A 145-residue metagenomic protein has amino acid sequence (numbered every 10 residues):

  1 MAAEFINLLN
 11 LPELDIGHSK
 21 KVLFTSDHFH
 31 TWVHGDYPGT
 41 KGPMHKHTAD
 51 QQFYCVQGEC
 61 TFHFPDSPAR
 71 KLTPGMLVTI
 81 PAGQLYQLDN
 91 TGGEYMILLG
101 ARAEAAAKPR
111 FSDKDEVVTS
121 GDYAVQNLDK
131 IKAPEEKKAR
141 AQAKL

Functional and structural regions predicted by a protein language model:
M1-V33, P43, D113-L145: A short, N-terminal "cap"/entry segment at the start of jelly-roll beta-barrel domains of the cupin/DSBH fold
V22-L23, V33-H34, K41-H47, F64 (+2 more regions): Short histidine-centered beta-strand/loop micro-motifs that create catalytic or ligand/metal-coordination sites
D27-H28, S67, G93-E94: Short strand-connecting beta-turns/loops that link adjacent beta-strands
G35-Y37, K46-F62, A101: Short, conserved beta-strand element in jelly-roll/cupin
Q52, T79, G93-F111: A short hydrophobic beta-strand segment most commonly corresponding to one strand of the jelly-roll/cupin
T61, A69, A107: Flexible, glycine-rich phosphate/dinucleotide-binding loops and adjacent beta-alpha linkers at cofactor/substrate
D66-A82: Short acidic-glycine-tyrosine-enriched beta hairpin
Q84-Q87: Short, charged beta-turn/beta-strand-edge "cap" motif at the junction between a beta-strand and an adjacent loop
